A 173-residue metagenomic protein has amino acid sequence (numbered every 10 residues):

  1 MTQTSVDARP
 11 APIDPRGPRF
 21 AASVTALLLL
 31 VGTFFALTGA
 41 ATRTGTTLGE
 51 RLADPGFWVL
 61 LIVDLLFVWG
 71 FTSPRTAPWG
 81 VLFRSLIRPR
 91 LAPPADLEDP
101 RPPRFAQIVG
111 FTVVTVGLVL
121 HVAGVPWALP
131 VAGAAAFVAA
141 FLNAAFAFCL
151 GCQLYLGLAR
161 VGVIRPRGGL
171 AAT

Functional and structural regions predicted by a protein language model:
M1-T173: Membrane-interfacial helix-loop segments of redox and metal-homeostasis proteins, especially TM-loop-TM junctions
